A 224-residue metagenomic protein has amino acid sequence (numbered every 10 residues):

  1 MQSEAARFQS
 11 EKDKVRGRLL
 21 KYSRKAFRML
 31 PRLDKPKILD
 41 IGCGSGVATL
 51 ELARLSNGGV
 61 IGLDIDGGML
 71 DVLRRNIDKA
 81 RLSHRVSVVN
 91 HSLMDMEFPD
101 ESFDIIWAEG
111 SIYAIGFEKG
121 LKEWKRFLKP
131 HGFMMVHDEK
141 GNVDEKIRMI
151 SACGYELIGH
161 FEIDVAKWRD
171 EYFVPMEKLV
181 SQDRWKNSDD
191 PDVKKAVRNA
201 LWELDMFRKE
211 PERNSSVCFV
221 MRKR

Functional and structural regions predicted by a protein language model:
E4-R18: Class I SAM-dependent methyltransferase Rossmann-like catalytic core, especially the SAM/SAH-binding loop
R16-D34: Conserved alpha-helix/loop element of class I SAM-dependent methyltransferases that forms part of the SAM/SAH-binding
L39, S45-D95: Class I SAM-dependent methyltransferase SAM/SAH-binding core
M94-I105: A short acidic, Gly/Pro-enriched loop at the edge of an enzyme's catalytic core that lines a small-molecule cofactor
I105-E118: A short SAM/SAH-binding and catalytic strip from SAM-dependent methyltransferases
E118-F133: A short glycine-rich, Lys/Arg-flanked "PGG" loop and its adjoining helix->strand segment in the class I
I163-R224: Conserved Class I S-adenosyl-L-methionine
